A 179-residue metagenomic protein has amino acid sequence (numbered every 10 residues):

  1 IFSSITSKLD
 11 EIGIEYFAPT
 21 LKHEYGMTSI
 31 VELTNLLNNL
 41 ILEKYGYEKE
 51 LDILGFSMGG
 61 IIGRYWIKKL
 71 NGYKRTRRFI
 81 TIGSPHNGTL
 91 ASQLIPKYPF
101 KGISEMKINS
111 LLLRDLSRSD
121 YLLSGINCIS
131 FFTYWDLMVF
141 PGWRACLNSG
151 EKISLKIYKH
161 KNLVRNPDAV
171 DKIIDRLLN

Functional and structural regions predicted by a protein language model:
I1-S4: The serine-hydrolase catalytic nucleophile loop
K8: Rossmann-fold NAD(P)-dependent oxidoreductase module
I12-P19, M27-S124: Serine-dependent carboxylesterase/thioesterase catalytic core of lipase-like alpha/beta-hydrolase/SGNH enzymes
L123-N179: C-terminal catalytic-base region of ester-bond hydrolases, centering on the histidine of the charge-relay
